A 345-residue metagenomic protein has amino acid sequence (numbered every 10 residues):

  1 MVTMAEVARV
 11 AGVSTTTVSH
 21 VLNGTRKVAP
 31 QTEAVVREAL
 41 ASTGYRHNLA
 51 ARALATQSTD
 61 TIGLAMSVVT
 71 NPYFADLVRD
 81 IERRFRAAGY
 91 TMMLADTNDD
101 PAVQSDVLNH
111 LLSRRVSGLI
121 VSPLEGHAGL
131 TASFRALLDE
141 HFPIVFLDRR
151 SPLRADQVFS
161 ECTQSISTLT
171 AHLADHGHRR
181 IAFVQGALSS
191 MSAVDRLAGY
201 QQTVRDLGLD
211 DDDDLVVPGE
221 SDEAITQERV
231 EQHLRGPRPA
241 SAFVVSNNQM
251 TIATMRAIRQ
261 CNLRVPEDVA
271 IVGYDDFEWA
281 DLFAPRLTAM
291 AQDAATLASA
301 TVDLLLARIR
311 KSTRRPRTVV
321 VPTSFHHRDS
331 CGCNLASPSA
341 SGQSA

Functional and structural regions predicted by a protein language model:
M1-D60, A340-A345: N-terminal helix-turn-helix DNA-binding module of bacterial transcription factors
M1-T3, A41-R79, A87-Y90, N98-D99 (+1 more regions): N-terminal helix-turn-helix/winged-helix DNA-binding helices and compositionally similar short basic alpha-helical
T17-H20, L54-T70, D80, I120 (+2 more regions): Short beta-strand segments enriched in small/hydrophobic residues
S42, R83-T91, L112-R115, A128 (+1 more regions): Bacterial carbohydrate/catabolite-sensing allosteric modules
A50, V107, S122, A132-S133: Short beta-alpha junctions and helix-cap segments that line functional grooves
S67-V69, F74-V78, S122-L124, A240 (+1 more regions): Short, conserved structural micro-motifs that define repeat-unit consensus positions and nucleotide-binding loops
V68-T70, N98-D99, L124-H127, A187-M191: Short histidine/acidic/glycine/proline-rich micro-motifs that form metal- and phosphate-coordinating active-site loops
A102-D106: Conserved ATP-dependent adenylate/AMP-binding module captured primarily in the ANL superfamily
